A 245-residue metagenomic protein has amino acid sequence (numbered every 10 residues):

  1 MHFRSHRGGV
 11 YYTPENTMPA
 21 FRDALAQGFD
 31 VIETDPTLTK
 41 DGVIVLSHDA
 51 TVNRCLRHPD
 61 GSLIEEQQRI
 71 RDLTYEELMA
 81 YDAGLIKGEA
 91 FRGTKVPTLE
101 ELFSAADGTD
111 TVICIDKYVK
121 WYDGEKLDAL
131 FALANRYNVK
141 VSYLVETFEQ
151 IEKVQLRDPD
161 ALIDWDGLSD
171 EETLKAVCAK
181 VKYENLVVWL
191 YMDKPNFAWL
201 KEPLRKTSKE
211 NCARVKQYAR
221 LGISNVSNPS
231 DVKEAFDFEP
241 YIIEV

Functional and structural regions predicted by a protein language model:
M1-V245: Phosphate-group recognition and catalysis centered on beta-loop-alpha active-site segments
